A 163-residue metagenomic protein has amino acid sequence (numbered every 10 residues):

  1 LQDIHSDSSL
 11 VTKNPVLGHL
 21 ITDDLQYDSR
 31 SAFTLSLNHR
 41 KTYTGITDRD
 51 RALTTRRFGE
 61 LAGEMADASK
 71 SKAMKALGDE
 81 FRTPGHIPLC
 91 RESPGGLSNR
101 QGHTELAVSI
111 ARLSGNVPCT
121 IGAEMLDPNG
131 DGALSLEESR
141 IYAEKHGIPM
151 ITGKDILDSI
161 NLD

Functional and structural regions predicted by a protein language model:
L1-D163: Catalytic domains of riboflavin
